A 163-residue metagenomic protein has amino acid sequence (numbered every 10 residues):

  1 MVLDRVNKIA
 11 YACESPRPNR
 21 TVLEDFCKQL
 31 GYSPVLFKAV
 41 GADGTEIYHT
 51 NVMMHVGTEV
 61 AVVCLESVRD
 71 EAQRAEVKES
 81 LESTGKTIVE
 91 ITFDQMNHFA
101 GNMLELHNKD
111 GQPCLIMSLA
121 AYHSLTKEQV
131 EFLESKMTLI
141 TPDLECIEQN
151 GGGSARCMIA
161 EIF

Functional and structural regions predicted by a protein language model:
M1-F163: The feature marks the mature, well-folded catalytic cores of soluble enzymes
